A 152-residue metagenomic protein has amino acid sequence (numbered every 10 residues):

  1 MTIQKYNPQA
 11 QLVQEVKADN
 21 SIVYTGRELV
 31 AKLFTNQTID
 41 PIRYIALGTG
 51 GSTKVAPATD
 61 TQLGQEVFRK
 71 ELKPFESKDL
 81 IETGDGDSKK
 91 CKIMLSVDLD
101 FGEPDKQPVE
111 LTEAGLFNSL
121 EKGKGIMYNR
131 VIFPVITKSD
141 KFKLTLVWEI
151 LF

Functional and structural regions predicted by a protein language model:
M1-T112, S119-F152: Small cysteine-rich, disulfide-bonded extracellular modules of the LU/uPAR three-finger superfamily and closely related
